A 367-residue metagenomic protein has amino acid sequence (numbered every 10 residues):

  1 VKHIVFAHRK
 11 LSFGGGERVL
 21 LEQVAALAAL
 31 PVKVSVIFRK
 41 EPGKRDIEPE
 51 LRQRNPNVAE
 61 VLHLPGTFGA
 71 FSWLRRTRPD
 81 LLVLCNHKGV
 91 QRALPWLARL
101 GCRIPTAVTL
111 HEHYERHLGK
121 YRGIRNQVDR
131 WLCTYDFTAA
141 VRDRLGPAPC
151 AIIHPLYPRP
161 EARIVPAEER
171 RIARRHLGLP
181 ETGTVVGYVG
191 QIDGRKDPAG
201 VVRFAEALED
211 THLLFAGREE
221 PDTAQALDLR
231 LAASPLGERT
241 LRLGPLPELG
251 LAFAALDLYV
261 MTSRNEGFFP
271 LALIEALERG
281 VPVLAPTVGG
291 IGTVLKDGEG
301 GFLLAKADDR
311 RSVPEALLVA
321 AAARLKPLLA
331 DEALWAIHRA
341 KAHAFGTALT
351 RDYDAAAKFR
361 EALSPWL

Functional and structural regions predicted by a protein language model:
E17-A25, T184, Y188-A207: A conserved mid-protein helix/loop that constitutes part of the nucleotide-sugar donor-binding site
V36-K44, V189, H212-A226: Glycosyltransferase donor-sugar binding loop
N55-A59, A226-P245: Nucleotide-activated donor-binding/catalytic signature segment of Leloir-type glycosyltransferases, i.e., the conserved
L84-V90: Short His-centered aromatic/hydrophobic patch
C102, T106-D136: A conserved, positively charged/aromatic
P282-A285, L295: Short hydrophobic beta-strand element within catalytic cores of glycosyltransferases and related nucleotide-activated
G292-K326: Change "using UDP/GDP/dTDP sugars" to "using nucleotide sugars
A316, A330-S364: A charged, aromatic-enriched C-terminal amphipathic alpha-helix characteristic of glycosyltransferases across folds
